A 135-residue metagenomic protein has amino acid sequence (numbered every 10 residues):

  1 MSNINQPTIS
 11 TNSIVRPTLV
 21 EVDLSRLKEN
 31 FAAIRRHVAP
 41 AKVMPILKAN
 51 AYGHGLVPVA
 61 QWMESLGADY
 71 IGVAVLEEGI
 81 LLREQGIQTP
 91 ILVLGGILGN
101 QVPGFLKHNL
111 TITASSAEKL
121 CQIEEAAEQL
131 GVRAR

Functional and structural regions predicted by a protein language model:
S2, I9-I14, T18-V22, R26-E29 (+1 more regions): Active-site-proximal beta-alpha core segment in soluble small-molecule metabolic enzymes
